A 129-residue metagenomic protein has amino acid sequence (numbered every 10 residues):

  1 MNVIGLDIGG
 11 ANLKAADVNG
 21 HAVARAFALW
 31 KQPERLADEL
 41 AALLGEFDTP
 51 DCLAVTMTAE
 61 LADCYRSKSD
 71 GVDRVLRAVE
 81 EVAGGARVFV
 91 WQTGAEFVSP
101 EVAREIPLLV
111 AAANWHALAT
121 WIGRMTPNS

Functional and structural regions predicted by a protein language model:
M1-G10, H21-S129: Nucleotide/phosphate-binding catalytic cleft detector across ATP-hydrolyzing and phosphate-transferring enzymes
V18: Short beta-strand-to-turn element immediately C-terminal to the catalytic PLP-Schiff-base lysine in fold type I
